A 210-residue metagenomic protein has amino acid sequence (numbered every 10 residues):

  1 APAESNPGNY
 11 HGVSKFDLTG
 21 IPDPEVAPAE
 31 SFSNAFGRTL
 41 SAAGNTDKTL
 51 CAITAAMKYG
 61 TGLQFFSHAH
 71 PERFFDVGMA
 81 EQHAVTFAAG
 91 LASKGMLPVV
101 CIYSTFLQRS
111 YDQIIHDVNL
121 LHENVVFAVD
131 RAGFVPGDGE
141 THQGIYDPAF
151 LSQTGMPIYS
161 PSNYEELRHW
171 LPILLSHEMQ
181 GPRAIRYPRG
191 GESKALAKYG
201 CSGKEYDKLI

Functional and structural regions predicted by a protein language model:
A1-P182, G191-S193, G203-E205: Thiamine diphosphate
Y187-E192, K198: Membrane-interfacial segments at transmembrane helix termini in multi-pass membrane proteins
